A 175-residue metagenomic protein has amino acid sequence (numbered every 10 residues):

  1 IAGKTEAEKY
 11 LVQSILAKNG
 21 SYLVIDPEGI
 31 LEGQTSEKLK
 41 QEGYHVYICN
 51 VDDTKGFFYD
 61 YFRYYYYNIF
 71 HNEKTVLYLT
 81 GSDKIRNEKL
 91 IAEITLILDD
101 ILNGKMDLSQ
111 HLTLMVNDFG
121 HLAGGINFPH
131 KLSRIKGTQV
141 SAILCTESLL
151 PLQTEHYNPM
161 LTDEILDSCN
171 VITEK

Functional and structural regions predicted by a protein language model:
I1-L144, L149-Y157, L161-N170: P-loop NTPase motor domains
